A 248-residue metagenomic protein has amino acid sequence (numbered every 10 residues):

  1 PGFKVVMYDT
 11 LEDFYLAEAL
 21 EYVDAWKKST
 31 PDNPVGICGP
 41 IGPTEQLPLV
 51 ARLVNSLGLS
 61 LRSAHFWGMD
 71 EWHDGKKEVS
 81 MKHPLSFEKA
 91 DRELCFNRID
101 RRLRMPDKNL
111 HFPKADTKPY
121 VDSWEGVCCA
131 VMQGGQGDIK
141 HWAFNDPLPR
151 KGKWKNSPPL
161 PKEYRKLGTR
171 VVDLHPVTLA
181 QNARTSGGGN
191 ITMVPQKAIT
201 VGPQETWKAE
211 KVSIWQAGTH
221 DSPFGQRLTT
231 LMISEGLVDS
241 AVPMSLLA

Functional and structural regions predicted by a protein language model:
P1-I37, N55-S56: N-terminal glycine-/serine-/threonine-rich phosphate-binding loop
P1-V6, L59-Q133, T192-M193: Ligand-binding beta-strand-loop-alpha-helix segment within the catalytic cores of soluble metabolic enzymes
F3, Y8-T10, E18, T200-A248: ATP/nucleoside-binding phosphotransfer catalytic cores, i.e., glycine-rich phosphate-binding loops
L20, P113-N156: ATP/pyrophosphate-binding catalytic subdomain of soluble kinases
I37-L47, G135-H141, T219-D221: Gly/Ser/Thr-rich loops at beta-strand to alpha-helix junctions that form or flank small-molecule/cofactor-binding
V50-L61, H83, D146-P158: A glycine- and small-aliphatic-rich helix-loop capping segment at beta-alpha/alpha-beta transitions that lines
A143-P195: Class I SAM-dependent methyltransferase SAM-binding "motif I" and its flanking Rossmann-like core
